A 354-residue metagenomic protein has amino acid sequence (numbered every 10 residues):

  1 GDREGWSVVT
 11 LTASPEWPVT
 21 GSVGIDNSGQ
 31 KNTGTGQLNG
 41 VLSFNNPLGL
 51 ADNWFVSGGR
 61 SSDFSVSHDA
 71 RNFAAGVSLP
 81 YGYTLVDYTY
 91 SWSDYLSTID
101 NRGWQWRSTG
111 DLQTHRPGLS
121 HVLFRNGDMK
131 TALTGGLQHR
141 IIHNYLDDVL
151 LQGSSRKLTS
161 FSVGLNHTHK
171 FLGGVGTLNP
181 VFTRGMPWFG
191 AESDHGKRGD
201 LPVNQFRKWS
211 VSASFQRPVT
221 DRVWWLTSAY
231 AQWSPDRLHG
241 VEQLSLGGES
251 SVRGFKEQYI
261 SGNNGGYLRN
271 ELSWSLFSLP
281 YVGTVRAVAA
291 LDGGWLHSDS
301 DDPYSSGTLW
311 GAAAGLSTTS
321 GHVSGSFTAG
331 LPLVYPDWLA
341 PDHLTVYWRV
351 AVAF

Functional and structural regions predicted by a protein language model:
G1-T89, R125: Outer-membrane beta-barrel initiation region
D2-E4, K31-T35, V66-A70, Y81 (+10 more regions): Transmembrane beta-barrel outer-membrane domains
L11, L38-L48, R71-Y88, D111-H121 (+4 more regions): Feature captures outer-membrane beta-barrel proteins of Gram-negative bacteria and organelles
V23-N27, W54-R60, Y88-D94, L133-I141 (+6 more regions): Transmembrane beta-barrel strands of outer-membrane/channel proteins
G29-K31, L48, S62-V66, D94-D100 (+10 more regions): Gram-negative outer-membrane beta-barrel proteins
P47-N53, G82-L85, F124-T131, T168-T177 (+4 more regions): Short loop/turn motifs that connect adjacent beta-strands in outer-membrane beta-barrel proteins
S65-L165: Transmembrane beta-barrel wall of Gram-negative outer-membrane proteins
H195-F354: C-terminal transmembrane beta-barrel domains of outer membrane proteins
